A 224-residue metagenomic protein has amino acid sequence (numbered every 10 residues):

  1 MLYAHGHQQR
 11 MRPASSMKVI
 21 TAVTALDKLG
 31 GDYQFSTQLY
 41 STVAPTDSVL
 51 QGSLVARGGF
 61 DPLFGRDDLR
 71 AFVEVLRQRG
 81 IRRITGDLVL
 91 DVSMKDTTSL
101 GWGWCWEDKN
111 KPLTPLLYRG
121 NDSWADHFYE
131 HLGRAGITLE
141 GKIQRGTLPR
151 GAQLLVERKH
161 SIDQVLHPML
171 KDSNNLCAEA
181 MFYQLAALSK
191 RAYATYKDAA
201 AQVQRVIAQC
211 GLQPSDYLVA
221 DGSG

Functional and structural regions predicted by a protein language model:
M1-H5, L88: A short, well-structured edge-of-sheet supersecondary motif
Y3, L54, A220-G222: Surface-exposed aromatic
H5-M11, G224: A short glycine/serine-rich beta->alpha loop
P13-G31, L88, H127-Y129, M169: Active-site SXXK
T21-T24, Q34, V55, D67-A71 (+9 more regions): Extracytoplasmic/secreted proteins, especially bacterial periplasmic and envelope-associated proteins
K28-D32, A187-K190: Short helix-capping/linker segments at secondary-structure and domain boundaries
G31-T97, G103-K111, Y118: Active-site-adjacent, His/Asp/Glu-enriched structural segments that form or flank metal-binding and acid/base networks
R119-G224: A small/polar active-site loop signature that marks catalytic segments
